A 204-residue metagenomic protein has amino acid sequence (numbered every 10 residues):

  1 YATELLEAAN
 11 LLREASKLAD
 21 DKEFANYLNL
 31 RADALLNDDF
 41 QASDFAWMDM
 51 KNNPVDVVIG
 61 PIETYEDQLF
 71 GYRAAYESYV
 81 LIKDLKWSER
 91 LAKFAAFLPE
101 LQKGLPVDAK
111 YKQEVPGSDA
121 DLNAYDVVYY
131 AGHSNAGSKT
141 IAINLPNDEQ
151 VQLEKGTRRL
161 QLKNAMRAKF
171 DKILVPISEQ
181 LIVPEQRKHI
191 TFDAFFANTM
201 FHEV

Functional and structural regions predicted by a protein language model:
E4-R187, T191: Contiguous, non-catalytic segments that form substrate-binding/exosite surfaces or channel walls
A194-V204: Active-site recognition of the HExxH zinc-binding catalytic motif
